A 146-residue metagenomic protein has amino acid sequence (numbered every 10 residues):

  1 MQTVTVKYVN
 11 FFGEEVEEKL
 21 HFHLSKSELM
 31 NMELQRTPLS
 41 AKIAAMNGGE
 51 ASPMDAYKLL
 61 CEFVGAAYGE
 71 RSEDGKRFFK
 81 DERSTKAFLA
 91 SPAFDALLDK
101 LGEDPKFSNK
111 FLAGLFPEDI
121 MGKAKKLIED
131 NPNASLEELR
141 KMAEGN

Functional and structural regions predicted by a protein language model:
M1-K42, L115-K126, N133-L139, G145-N146: Short, charged/polar N-terminal "headpieces" of proteins
T3, I43-N47, K80: A near-ubiquitous, low-amplitude feature marking generic local secondary-structure context
V9, A44-A45, D104, K110: Compositionally biased, low-complexity repeat tracts
E15, E73-D74: Short acidic, Gly/Pro-enriched loop/turn segments at secondary-structure junctions
S25-K26, R71, A90-S91: Alpha-helix initiation/capping motif
E28-F63: Acidic, aromatic-enriched beta-alpha/helix-loop junctions
D74-N146: C-terminal charged interaction modules
